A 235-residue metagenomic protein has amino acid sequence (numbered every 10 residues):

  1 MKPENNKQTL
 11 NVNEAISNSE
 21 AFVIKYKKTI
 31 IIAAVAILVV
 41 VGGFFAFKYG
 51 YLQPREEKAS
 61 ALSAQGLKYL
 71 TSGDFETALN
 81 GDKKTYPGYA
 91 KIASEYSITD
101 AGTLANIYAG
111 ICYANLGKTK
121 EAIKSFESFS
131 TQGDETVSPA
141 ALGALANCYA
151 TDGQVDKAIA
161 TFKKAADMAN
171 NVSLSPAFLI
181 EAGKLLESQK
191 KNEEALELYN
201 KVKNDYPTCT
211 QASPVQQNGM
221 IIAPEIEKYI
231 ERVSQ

Functional and structural regions predicted by a protein language model:
M1-A36: N-terminal positive-inside, membrane-proximal cytosolic segments immediately preceding the first
I92-G102, L116, S130-P139, A166-S175 (+1 more regions): Short solvent-exposed coil/turn linkers within tandem alpha-helical repeat scaffolds
